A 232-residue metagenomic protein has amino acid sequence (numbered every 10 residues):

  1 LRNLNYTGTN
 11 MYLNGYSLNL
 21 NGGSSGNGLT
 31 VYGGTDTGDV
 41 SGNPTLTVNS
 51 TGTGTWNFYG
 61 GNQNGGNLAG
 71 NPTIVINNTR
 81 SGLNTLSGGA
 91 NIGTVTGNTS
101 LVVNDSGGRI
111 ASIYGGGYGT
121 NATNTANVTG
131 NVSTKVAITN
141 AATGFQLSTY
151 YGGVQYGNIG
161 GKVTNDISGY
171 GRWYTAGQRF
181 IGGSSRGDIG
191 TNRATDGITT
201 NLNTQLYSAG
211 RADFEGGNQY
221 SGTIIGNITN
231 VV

Functional and structural regions predicted by a protein language model:
R2-N57, N62-T85, A90-S112, Y118-R179 (+2 more regions): Surface-exposed loop/turn motifs in large extracellular/passenger domains
